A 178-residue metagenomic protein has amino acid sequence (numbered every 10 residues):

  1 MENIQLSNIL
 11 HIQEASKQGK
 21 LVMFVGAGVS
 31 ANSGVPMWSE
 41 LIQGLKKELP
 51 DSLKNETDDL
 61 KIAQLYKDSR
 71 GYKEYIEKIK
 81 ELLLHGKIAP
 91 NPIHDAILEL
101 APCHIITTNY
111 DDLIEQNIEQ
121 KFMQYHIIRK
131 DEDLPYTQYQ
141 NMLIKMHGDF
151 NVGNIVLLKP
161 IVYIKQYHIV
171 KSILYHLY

Functional and structural regions predicted by a protein language model:
M1-Y178: Conserved catalytic-core helix/loop/strand module for nucleotide-ribose chemistry
